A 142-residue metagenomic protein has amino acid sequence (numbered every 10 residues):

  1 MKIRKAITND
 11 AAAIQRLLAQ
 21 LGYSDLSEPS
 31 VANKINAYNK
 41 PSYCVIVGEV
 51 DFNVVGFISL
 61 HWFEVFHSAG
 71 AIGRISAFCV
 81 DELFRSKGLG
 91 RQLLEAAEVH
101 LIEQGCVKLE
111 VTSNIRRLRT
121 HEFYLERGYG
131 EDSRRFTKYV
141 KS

Functional and structural regions predicted by a protein language model:
M1-I3: Extreme N-terminal starter segment of soluble prokaryotic enzymes
K5-A12, R16-G70, S76, Y139: Acetyl-CoA-dependent GNAT
D25, K87, L118: Loop/helix-junction capping segments adjacent to catalytic residues or to phosphate/diphosphate-binding pockets
F63, D81, R85, N114: Residue-level recognition of the GNAT/N-acetyltransferase active site
V80, S86-V99, E126: Conserved acetyl-CoA-binding loop-helix of GNAT-fold acetyltransferases
R91, I115-S133, K138: Conserved active-site alpha-helix within GNAT-family acetyltransferase domains
L94, L101-S113: Conserved GNAT acetyl-CoA-binding A-motif
